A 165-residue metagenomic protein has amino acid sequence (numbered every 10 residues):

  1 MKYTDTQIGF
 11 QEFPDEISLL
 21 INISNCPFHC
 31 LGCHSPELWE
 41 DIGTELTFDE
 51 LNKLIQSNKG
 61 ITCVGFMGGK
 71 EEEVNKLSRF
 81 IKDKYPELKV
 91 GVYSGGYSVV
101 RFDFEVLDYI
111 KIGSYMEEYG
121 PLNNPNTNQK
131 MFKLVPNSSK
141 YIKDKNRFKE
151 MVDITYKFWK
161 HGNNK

Functional and structural regions predicted by a protein language model:
M1-N22, S35-E40, K157, H161-N163: N-terminal [4Fe-4S]-dependent radical SAM core
G9, K53-S57, F80: A generic secondary-structure signal
N22-H29: Short pre-active-site segment immediately N-terminal to redox-active cysteine/selenocysteine motifs in thiol-based
P27, S57-N58, F104: Alpha-helix termination/capping residues and helix-transition junctions
S35-L46, L51-L54, K59-V74, E87-V99 (+1 more regions): Core AdoMet radical
E73-D83: N-terminal active-site wall of soluble small-molecule enzyme domains
R101-K165: Classical nucleotidyltransferase
